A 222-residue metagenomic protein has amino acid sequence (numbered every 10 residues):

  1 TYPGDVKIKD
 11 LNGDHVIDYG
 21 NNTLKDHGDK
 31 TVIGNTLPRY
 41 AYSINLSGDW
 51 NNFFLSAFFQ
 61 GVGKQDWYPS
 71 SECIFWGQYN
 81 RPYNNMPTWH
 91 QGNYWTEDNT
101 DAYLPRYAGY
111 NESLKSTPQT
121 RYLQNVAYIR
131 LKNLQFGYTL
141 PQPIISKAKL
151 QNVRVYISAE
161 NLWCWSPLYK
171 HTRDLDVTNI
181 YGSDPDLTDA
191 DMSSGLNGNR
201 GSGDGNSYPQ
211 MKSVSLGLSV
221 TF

Functional and structural regions predicted by a protein language model:
T1, I8, V62-R154, A159-E160 (+1 more regions): Extracytoplasmic gating/loop element in the C-terminal half of outer-membrane beta-barrel translocons and assembly
T1, S116, S166-F222: C-terminal beta-signal and terminal closure region of outer-membrane beta-barrel proteins
T1-N35, T96-N99, E160-L162, P167-K170: Conserved small-residue
Y40, N51-F53, A127, K149-V153 (+1 more regions): Outer-envelope beta-barrel architecture signal
S43-N45, N133-G137, S215-G217: Membrane-embedded beta-strand positions in outer-membrane beta-barrel channels/transporters
D49, Q60-V62, S158-L162, T221: Outer-membrane beta-barrel pore domains and translocons
N52-S56, P143-I144: Repeated loop/turn-to-beta-strand initiation elements of outer-membrane beta-barrel proteins
A57, V155-I157, L218: Membrane-embedded beta-strand positions of outer-membrane beta-barrel proteins
